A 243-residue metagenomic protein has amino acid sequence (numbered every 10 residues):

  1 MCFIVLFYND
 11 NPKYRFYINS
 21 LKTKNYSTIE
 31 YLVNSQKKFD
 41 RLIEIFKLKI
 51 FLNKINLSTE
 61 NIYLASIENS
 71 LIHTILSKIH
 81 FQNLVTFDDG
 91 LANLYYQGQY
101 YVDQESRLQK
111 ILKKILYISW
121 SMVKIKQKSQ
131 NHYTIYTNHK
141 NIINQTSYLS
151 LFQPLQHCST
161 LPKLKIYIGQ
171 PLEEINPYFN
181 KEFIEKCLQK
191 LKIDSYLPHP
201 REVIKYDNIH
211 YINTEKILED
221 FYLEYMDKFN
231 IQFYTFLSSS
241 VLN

Functional and structural regions predicted by a protein language model:
M1-I4, K181-L188, S240-L242: Histidine-anchored nucleotide/phosphate-binding helix
M1-L116, V241: Active-site and donor-binding regions of nucleotide-sugar-utilizing enzymes
F3-L6, N61-A65, L84-T86, S129-T137 (+3 more regions): Short, hydrophobic beta-strand segments that form beta-sheet elements in well-ordered domains
K22, F51-N61, S77-F81, H157-L164 (+2 more regions): Flexible, charged surface loops at secondary-structure boundaries
I29-I43, Y167-L172, R201-N213: Glycine-rich phosphate-binding "P-loop"
F87-D88, L94-K165: A nucleotide-sugar donor-handling region in carbohydrate enzymes
T160-E202: Conserved catalytic-core segment of nucleotide-activated headgroup transferases in glycan assembly
P200-L242: Donor nucleotide-activated moiety binding/catalytic core segment of transferases that use nucleotide-activated donors
